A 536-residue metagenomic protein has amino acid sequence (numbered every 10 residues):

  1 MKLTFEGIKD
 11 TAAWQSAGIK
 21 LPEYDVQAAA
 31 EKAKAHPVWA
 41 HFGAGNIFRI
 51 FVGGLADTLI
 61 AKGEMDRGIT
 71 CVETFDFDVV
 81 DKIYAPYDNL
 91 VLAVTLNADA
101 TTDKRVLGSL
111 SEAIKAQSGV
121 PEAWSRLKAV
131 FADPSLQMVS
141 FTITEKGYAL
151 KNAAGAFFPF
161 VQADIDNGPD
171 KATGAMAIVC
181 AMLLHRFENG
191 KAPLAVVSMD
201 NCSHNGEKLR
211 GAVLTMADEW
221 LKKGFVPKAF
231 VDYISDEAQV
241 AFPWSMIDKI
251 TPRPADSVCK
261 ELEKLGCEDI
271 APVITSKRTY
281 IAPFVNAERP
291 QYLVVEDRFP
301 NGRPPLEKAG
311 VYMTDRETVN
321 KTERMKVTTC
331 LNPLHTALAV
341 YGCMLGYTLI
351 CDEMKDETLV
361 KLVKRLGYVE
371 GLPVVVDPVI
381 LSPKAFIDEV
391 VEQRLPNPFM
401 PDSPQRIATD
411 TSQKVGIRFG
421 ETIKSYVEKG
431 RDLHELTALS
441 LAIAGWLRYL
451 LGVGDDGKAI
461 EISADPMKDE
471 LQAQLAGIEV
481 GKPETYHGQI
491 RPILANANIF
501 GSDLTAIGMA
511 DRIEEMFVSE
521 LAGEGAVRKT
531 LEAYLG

Functional and structural regions predicted by a protein language model:
M1-F42, N46-G536: Substrate/ligand-engaging "lid" and interaction regions
